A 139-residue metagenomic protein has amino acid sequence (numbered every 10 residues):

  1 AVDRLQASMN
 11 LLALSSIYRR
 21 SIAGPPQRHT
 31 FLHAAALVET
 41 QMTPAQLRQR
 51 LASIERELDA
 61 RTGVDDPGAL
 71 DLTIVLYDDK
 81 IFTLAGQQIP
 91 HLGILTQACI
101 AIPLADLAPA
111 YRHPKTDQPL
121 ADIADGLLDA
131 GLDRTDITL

Functional and structural regions predicted by a protein language model:
A1-S8, S15-R19: N-terminal beta1-alpha1 ligand-phosphate binding loop
V2, H33-A35, P44-L51: A general structural signal for well-ordered alpha-helical packing
D3-N10, T40-A45, V75, F82 (+1 more regions): Conserved subregion of the PPM/PP2C metallophosphatase catalytic domain
M9-S16, D65-L70: A short coil-to-beta-strand element that immediately follows conserved catalytic motifs
S15-M42: Short, charge-patterned binding micro-sites
A23-T30, R48, S53-L139: Flexible, gly/pro- and Lys/Arg-enriched active-site loops
